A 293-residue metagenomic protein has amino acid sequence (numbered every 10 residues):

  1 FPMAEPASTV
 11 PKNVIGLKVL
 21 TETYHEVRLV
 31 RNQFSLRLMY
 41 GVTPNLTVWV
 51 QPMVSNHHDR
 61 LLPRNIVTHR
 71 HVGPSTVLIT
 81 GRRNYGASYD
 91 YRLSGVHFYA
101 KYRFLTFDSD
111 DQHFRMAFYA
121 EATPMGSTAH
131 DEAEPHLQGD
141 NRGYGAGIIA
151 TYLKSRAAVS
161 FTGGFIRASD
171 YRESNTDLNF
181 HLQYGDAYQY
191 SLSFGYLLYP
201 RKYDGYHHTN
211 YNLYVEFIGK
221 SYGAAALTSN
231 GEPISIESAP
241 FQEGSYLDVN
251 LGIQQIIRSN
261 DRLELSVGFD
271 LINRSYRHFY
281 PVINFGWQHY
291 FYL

Functional and structural regions predicted by a protein language model:
F1-L38, T123-S127: Short glycine/proline- and aromatic-enriched beta-strand/turn motifs that initiate or cap beta-hairpins
F1-P2, N13-I15, N32-L36, S94-A100 (+6 more regions): Hydrophobic, lipid-facing positions within transmembrane beta-strands of outer-membrane proteins
E5-N13, R28-L29, N45, L105-M116 (+4 more regions): Short loop/turn motifs that connect adjacent beta-strands in outer-membrane beta-barrel proteins
L17-V19, V50, A100, M116-A120 (+6 more regions): Membrane-embedded beta-strand positions of outer-membrane beta-barrel proteins
T21-H25, P52-H58, F104, A120-G126 (+6 more regions): Transmembrane beta-strands of outer-membrane beta-barrel pores
E26-R28, H57-P63, S127-D131, D170-S174 (+3 more regions): Outer-membrane beta-barrel proteins
N56-A187, I236-E243: Outer-membrane pore/translocation modules
R70-Y85, Y184-L293: Outer membrane beta-barrel transmembrane domains
